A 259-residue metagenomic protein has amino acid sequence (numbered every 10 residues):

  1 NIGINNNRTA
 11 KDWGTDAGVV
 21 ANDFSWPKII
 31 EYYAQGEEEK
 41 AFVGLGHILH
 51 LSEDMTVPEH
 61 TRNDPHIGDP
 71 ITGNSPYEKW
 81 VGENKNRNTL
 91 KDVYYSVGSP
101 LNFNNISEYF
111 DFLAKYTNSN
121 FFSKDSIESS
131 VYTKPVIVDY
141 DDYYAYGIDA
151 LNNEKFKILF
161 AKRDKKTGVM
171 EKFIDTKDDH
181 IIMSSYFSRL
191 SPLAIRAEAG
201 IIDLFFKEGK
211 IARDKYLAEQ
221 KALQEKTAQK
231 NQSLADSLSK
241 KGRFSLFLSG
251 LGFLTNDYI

Functional and structural regions predicted by a protein language model:
N1-H47, L51-D54, P58-L248: N-terminal, motif-rich segments that launch catalysis or mediate targeting to/interaction with membranes, typified by
S123, S249-I259: Low-complexity, charge- and small-residue-enriched intrinsically disordered regions
